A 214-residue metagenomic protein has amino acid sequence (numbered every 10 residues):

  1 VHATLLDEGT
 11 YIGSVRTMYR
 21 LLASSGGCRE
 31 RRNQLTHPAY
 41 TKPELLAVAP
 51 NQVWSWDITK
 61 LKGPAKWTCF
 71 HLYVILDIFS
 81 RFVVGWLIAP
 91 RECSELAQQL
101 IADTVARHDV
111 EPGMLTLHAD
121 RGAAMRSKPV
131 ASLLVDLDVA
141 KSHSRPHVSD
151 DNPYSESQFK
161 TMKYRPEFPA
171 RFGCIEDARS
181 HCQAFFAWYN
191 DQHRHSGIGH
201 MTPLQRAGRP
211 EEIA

Functional and structural regions predicted by a protein language model:
V1, M18, D57, I75 (+10 more regions): Mobile genetic element proteins and their domesticated derivatives, centered on retroelements and DNA transposons
V1-V53, V148, T202-E211: Basic, flexible linker segments flanking DNA-binding modules in nucleic acid-interacting mobile-element proteins
T10, L46-V48, G63-A65, D120-R121 (+2 more regions): Conserved, non-catalytic sequence blocks in retroelement Pol enzymes and Pol-derived host proteins
S14, N51, L72, C93 (+4 more regions): Hydrophobic (often cysteine-bearing) scaffold residues that line and stabilize catalytic clefts of nucleotide/cofactor
L35, T116-R121, V135-Y154, P169-C174: RNase H-like polynucleotidyl transferase catalytic core
Q52-V84: An active-site-proximal beta-strand-loop segment
T68, L87-E111: Active-site beta-loop-alpha junctions of metal-dependent nucleic acid enzymes, especially the RNase H-like/DDE
K128, V135-V139, T161-A214: C-terminal domain-tail junction helix/linker
